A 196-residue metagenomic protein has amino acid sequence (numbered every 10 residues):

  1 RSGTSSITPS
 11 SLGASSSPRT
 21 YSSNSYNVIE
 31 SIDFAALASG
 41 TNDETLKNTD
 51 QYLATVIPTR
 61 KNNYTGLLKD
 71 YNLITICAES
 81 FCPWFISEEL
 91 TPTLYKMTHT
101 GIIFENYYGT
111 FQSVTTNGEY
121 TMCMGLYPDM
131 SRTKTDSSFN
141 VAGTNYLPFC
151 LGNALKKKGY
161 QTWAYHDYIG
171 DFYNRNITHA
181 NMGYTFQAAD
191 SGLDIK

Functional and structural regions predicted by a protein language model:
R1-Y71, S87-T91, T98-H99, F104-N106 (+2 more regions): N-terminal secretory/membrane-targeting segments
N27-T55, K61, D129-K196: Catalytic-adjacent loop/helix segments of enzymes that bind and process anionic phosphate/sulfate esters
L68, C82-K157: His/Cys-centered metal/cofactor-coordination and adjacent catalytic loops
N72-C77: Beta1/beta-strand and adjacent pyrophosphate-binding region of the FAD-binding site in flavoprotein oxidoreductases
